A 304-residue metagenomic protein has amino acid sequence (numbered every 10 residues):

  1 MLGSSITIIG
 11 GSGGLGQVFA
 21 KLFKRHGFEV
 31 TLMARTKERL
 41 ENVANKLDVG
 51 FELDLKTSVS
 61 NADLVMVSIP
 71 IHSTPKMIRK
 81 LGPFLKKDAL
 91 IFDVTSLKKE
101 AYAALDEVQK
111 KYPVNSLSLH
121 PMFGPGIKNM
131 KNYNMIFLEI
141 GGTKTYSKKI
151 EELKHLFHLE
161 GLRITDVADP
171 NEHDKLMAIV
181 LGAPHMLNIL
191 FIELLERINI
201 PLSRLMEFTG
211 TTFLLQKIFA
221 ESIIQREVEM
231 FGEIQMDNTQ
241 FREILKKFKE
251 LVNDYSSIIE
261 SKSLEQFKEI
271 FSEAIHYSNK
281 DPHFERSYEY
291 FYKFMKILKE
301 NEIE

Functional and structural regions predicted by a protein language model:
I6-G10: Conserved N-terminal Rossmann-fold NAD(P)-binding element of oxidoreductases
S12, A20: N-terminal Rossmann NAD(P)H-binding glycine-rich loop of SDR-like oxidoreductase domains
L15: Hydrophobic/small residue at the entry helix of a nucleotide-binding pocket
H26-A44: NAD(P)-binding Rossmann-fold cofactor-contacting core
T57-V108: Rossmann-fold NAD(P) dinucleotide-binding segment
L105-A168: Rossmann-fold dinucleotide-binding core
E160-A183: Conserved Rossmann-fold dehydrogenase catalytic segment
R204-K280: Interdomain hinge/lid region at the active-site interface of Rossmann-like NAD(P)-dependent oxidoreductases
